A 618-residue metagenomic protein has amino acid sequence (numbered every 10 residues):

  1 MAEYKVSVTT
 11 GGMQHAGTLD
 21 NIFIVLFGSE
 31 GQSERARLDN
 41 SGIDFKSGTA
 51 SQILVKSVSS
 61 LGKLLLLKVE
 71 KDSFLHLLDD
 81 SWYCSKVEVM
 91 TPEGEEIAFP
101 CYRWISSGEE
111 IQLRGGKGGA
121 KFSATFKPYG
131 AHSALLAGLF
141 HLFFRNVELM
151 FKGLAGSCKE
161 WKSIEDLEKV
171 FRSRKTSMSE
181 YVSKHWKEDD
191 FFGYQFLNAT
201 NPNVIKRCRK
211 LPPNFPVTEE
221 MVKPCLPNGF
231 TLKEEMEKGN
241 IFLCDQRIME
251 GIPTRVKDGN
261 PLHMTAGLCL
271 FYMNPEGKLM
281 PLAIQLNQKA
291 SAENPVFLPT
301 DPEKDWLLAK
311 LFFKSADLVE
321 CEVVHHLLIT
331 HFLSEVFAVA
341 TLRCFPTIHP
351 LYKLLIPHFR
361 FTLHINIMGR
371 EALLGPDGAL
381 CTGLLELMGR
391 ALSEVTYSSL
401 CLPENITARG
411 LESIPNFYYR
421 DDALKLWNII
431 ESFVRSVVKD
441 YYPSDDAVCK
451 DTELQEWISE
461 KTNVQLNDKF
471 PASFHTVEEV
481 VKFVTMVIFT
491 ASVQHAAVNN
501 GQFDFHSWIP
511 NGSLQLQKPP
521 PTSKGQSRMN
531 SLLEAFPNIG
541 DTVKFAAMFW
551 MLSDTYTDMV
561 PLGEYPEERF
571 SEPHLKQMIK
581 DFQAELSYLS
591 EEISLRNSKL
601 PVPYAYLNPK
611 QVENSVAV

Functional and structural regions predicted by a protein language model:
M1-V618: Long, compositionally biased charged/polar stretches
